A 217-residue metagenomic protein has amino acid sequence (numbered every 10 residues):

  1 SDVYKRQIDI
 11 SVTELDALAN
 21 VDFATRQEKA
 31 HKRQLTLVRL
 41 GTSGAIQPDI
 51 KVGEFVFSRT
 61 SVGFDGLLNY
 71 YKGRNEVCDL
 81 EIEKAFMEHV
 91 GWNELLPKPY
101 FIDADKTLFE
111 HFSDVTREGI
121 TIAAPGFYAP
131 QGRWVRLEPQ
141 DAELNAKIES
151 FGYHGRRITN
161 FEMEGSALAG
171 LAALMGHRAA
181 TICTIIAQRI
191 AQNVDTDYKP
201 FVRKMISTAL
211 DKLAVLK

Functional and structural regions predicted by a protein language model:
V3-Y4: Short, small-residue-biased leader/transition segments that mark boundaries at the very start of proteins
Q7, T13, D22-L35, F151-Y153 (+5 more regions): Non-transmembrane, aqueous-exposed alpha-helical and coiled segments at domain scale
Q27-K32, Q47-I50, S113-D114, F151-Y153 (+1 more regions): Solvent-exposed alpha-helices and their adjacent loops that cap or buttress functional pockets in soluble metabolic
K32-L35, I50-G53, F64, T116-E118 (+2 more regions): Short coil/turn connectors at secondary-structure junctions
S43-K147: Mid-sequence, gly/pro-rich, charge-dense loop/helix-turn segments that line enzyme active sites
R136-G176: A C-terminal functional module that forms or caps the active site or interfaces directly with catalytic machinery
S166-Y198: Zn-dependent metallopeptidase/amidohydrolase metal-coordination segment
R189-K217: His/Asp/Glu-rich mid-to-C-terminal helical/loop segments that flank catalytic regions of hydrolases
